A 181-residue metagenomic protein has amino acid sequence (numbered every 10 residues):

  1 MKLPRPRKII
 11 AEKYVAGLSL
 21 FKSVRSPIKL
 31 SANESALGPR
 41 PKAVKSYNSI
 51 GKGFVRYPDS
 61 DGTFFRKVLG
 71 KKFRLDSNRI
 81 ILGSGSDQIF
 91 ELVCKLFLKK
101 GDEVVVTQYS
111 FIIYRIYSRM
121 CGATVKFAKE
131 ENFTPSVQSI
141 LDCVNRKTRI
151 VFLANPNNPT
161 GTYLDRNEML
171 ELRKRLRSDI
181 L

Functional and structural regions predicted by a protein language model:
M1-R56, V68: N-terminal "arm"/small-domain region of PLP-dependent enzymes with the aminotransferase-like
V55-R177: Conserved core of the PLP fold type I
